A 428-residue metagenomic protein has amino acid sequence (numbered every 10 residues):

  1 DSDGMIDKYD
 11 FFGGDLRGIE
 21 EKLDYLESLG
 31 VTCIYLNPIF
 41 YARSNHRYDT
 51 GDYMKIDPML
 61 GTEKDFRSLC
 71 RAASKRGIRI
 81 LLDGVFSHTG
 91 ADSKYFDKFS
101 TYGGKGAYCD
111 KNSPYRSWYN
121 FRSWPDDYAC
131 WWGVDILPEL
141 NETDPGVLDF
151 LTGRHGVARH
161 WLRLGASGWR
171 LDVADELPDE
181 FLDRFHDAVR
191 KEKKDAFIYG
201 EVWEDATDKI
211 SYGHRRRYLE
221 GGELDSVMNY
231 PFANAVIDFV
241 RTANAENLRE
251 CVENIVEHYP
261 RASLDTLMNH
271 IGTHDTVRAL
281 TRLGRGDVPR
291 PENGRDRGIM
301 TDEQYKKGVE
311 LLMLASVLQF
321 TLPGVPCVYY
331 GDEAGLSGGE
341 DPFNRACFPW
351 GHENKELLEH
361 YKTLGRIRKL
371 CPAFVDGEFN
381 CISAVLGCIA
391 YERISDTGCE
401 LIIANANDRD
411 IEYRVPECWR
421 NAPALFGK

Functional and structural regions predicted by a protein language model:
D1-T32, I39-L164, F185, K191 (+1 more regions): Substrate-binding/active-site clefts of carbohydrate-active enzymes
L26, L36, Y53, A73 (+8 more regions): Conserved, mostly hydrophobic/aromatic
T32-I34, S167, P326: Short acidic/polar active-site loop segments enriched in Thr and Asp
C70-I78, S87-H88, S93-G104, V157 (+6 more regions): Active-site-proximal helices and loops of the catalytic beta/alpha 8
Y212-G213, R217-G221, D225-S226, N269-M300 (+1 more regions): Aromatic/acidic polysaccharide-binding cleft in carbohydrate-active enzymes
H360-V375: Amphipathic alpha-helical
I382-C418: Carbohydrate-binding surface patches
